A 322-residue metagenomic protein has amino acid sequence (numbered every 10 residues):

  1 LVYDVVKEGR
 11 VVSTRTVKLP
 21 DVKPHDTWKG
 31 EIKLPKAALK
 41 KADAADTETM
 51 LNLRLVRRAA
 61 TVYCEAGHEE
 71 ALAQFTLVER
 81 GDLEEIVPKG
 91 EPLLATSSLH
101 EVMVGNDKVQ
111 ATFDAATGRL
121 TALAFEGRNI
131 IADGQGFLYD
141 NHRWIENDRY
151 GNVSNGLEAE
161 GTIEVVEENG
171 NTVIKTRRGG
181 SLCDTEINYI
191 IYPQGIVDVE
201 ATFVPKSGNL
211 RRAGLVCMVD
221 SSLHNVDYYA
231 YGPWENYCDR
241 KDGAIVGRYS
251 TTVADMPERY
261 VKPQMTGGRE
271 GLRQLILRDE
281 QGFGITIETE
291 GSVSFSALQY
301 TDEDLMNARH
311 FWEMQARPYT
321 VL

Functional and structural regions predicted by a protein language model:
V2-V5, M218-D220: Active/binding-pocket-proximal capping segment
Y3-E65: Intrinsically disordered, low-complexity Pro/Gly/Ser/Thr-rich segments with frequent PxxP/GP/PP motifs and embedded
E31-D46, A59, F75-L322: Beta-strand/loop-rich accessory regions of lumenal/periplasmic or secreted enzymes, predominantly carbohydrate-active
T61-F75: Edge beta-strands of extracellular beta-sandwich domains
